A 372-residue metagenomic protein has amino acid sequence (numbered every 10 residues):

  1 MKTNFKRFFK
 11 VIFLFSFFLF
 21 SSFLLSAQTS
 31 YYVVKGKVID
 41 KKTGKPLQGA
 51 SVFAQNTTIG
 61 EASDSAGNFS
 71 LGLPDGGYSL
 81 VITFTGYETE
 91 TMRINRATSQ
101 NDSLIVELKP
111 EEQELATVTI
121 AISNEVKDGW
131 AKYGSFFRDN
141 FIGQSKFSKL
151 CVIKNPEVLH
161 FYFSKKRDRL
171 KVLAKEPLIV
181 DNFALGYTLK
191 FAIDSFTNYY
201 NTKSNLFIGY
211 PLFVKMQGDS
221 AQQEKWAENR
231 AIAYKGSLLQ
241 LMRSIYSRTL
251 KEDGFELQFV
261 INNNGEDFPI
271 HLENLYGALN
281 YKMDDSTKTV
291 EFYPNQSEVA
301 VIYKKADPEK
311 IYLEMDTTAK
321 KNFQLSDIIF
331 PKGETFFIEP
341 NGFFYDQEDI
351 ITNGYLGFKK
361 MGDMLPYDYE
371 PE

Functional and structural regions predicted by a protein language model:
V11-S22: Bacterial N-terminal signal peptides
L24-V33: Beta-strand-rich domain onsets/edges
Y32-V34, K41-N56: Short, ordered, surface-exposed loop/turn motifs in non-cytosolic proteins
V34-D40, G67-F69, V106, V118: A short, amphipathic beta-strand motif
A54, V81-R93: A short, solvent-exposed loop/turn motif at the edges and junctions of modular extracellular/periplasmic domains
T57-N68: Short, acidic Ser/Thr/Gly-rich low-complexity loop/linker segments typical of extracellular and cell-surface proteins
E61, E88-L104: Structured interaction patches on ligand/partner-binding surfaces of diverse proteins
L104-E372: Surface-exposed, low-complexity/disordered segments and acidic/polar micro-motifs at processing/linker regions
